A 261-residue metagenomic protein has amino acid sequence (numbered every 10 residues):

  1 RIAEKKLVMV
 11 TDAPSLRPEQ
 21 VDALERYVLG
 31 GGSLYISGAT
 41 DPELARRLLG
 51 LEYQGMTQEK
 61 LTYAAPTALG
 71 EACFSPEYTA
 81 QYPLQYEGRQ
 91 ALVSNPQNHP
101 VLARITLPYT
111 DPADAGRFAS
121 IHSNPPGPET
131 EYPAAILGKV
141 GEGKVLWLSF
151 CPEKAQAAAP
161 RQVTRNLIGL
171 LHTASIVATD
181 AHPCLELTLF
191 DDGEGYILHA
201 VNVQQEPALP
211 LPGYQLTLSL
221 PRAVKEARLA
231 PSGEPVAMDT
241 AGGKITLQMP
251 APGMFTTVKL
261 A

Functional and structural regions predicted by a protein language model:
R1-L51, A113, H122-P128, A230-A261: Helical hinge/lid and interdomain linker segments adjacent to catalytic or ligand-binding clefts that mediate domain
A3-L7, T11-P14, P18-E19, A23-R26 (+2 more regions): Carbohydrate-binding surface patches
P14-A91, R165: A glycine-rich, often tryptophan-bearing local segment used as a flexible ligand/cofactor-contacting loop or short
S37-A39, R104, L148: Generic beta-sheet signal
P66-G141, A155-P160, T164-L189, E206-L211 (+2 more regions): Catalytic beta-strand/loop cores that center a nucleophilic Ser/Cys/Thr and support acyl-enzyme chemistry
N98, E142, G193, T240-G242: Residue-level signal for tight coil/turn positions that link beta-strands
T106, F150, V201, S232 (+1 more regions): Surface loops and adjacent helix of pleckstrin homology
C151-K154, P252-M254: A short, acidic, flexible beta-alpha connecting loop/helix-capping segment that sits on the rim of active
